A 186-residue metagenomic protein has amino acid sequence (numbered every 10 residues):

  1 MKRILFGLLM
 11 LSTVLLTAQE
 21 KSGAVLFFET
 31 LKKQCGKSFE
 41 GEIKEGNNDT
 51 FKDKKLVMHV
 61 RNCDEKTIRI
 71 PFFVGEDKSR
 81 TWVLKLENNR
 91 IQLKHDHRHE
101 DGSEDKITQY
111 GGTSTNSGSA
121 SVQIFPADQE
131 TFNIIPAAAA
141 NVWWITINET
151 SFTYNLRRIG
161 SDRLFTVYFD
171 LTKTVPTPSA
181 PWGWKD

Functional and structural regions predicted by a protein language model:
M1-I4: Positively charged n-region of N-terminal signal peptides that target proteins for export
M10-T17: Hydrophobic h-region of N-terminal signal peptides that target proteins for export in Gram-negative bacteria
S22-D49: Tryptophan-anchored aromatic micro-motifs
Q34-E40, C63-P71, I91-Q92, E149-T153: Short, hydrophobic/aromatic-rich segments at coil-to-beta transitions
E40-E65: Short, solvent-exposed loop/hinge segments that bridge or flank secondary-structure elements
H59-R98: Mid-chain, structured segments of secreted extracytoplasmic proteins
W82-E130: An exposed acidic His-Trp-rich patch
T108-T113, E149-D186: Edge beta-strand at a domain terminus
